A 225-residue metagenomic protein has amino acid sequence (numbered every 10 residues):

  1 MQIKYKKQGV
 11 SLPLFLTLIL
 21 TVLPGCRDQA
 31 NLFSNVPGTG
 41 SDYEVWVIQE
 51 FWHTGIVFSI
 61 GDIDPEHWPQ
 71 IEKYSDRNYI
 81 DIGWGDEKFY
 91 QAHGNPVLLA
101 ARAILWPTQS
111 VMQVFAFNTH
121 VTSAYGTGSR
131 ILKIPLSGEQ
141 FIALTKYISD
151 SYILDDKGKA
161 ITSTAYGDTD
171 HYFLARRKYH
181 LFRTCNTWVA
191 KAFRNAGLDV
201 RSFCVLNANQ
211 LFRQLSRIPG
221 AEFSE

Functional and structural regions predicted by a protein language model:
I3-P13: Bacterial N-terminal signal peptides that target proteins for export
P13-V22: Bacterial N-terminal signal peptides
V22-N31: Bacterial Sec-dependent signal peptides at the C-terminal "C-region" and cleavage site
R27-D28, D150-E225: Activation targets extended, charge/polar-rich intrinsically disordered C-terminal tails
N31-E44, I48-Q49, S59-L174: Non-catalytic ligand/cofactor/substrate-binding and regulatory segments of enzyme domains
G55-I56: Short beta-strand scaffold segments in enzyme catalytic cores
